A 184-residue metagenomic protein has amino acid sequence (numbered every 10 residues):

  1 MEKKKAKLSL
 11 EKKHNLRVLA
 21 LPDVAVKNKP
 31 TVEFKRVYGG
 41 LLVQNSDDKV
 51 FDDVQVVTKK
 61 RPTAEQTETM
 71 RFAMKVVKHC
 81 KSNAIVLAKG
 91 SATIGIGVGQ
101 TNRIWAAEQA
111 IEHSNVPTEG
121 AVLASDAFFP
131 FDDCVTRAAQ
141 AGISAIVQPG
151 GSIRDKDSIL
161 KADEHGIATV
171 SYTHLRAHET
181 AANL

Functional and structural regions predicted by a protein language model:
M1-N83, G90-T93, R103-E108, E112-P117: Long, structured protein-protein interaction/assembly regions in large complexes
E2-K5, A25-V26, F128-D132, S152-D155: Short acidic loop-to-helix transition motifs that present clustered carboxylates
A92, V116-E119, A139-A145: Short, surface-exposed connector motifs at secondary-structure boundaries
Q100, A106-R137: Generic long, charged, amphipathic alpha-helical segments
A141-A145, G150-Y172: C-terminal binding/interaction regions
T173-T180: Conserved small/polar residues in nucleotide/adenosyl-binding loops
